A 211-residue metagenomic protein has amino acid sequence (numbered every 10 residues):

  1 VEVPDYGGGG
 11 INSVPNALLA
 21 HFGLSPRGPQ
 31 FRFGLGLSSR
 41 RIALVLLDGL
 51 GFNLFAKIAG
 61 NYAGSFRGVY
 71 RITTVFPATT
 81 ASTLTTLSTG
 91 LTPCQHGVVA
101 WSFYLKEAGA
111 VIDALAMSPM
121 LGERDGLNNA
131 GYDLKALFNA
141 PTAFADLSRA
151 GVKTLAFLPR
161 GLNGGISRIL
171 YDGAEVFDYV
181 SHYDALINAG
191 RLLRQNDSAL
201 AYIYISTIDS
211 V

Functional and structural regions predicted by a protein language model:
V1-P26, G60-G68, V75-A199, Y204-V211: His/Asp/Glu-rich, glycine-adjacent segments that coordinate divalent cations and/or stabilize oxyanion chemistry on
S25-S38: An N-terminal domain-cap segment
R40-I42: Alpha-helical scaffolds flanking conserved acidic
L44-L47: Short hydrophobic beta-strand that contains or immediately precedes a catalytic carboxylate
G49-N53: Short acidic, Gly/Ser-rich segments with clustered Asp/Glu that frequently serve as metal-coordination loops in enzyme
L54-I58: Short, solvent-exposed loop/turn and secondary-structure capping segments
